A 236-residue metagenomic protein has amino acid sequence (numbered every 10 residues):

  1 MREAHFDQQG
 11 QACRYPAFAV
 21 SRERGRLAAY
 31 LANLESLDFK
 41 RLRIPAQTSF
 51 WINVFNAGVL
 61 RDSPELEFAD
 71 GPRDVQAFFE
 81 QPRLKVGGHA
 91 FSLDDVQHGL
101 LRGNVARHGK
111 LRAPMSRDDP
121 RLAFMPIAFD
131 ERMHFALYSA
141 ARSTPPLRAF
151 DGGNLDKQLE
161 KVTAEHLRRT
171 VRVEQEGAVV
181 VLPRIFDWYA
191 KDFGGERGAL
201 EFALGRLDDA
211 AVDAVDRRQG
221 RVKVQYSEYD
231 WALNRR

Functional and structural regions predicted by a protein language model:
M1-R236: Interaction/scaffold regions that mediate signaling and macromolecular assembly across diverse proteins
